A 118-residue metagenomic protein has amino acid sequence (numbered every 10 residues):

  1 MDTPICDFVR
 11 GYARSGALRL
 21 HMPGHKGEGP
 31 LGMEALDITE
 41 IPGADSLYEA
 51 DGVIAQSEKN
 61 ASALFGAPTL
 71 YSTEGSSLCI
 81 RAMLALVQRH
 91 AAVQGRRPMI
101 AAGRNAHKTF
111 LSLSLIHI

Functional and structural regions predicted by a protein language model:
M1, E49-D51, A101-A102, S114: A short linear-motif detector with a strong N-terminal bias
M1-D37: N-terminal glycine-rich, Lys/His-bearing helix-loop that initiates the first secondary-structure elements of many
A13-G16, F65, A91: Structural signal for hydrophobic packing residues in well-ordered secondary-structure cores of soluble enzyme domains
M22, K59-A63, S112: Surface-exposed charge patches
E34-C79, A85-L86: Conserved N-terminal alpha-helix of the aminotransferase class I/II PLP-enzyme fold
G52-V53, R104-K108: Residue-level recognition of alpha-helix initiation/capping sites
P68-R96, I100, H107-L113: Conserved beta-loop-alpha segment that forms the PLP phosphate-binding cup at the N-terminus of a helix
I116-I118: Conserved small/polar residues in nucleotide/adenosyl-binding loops
